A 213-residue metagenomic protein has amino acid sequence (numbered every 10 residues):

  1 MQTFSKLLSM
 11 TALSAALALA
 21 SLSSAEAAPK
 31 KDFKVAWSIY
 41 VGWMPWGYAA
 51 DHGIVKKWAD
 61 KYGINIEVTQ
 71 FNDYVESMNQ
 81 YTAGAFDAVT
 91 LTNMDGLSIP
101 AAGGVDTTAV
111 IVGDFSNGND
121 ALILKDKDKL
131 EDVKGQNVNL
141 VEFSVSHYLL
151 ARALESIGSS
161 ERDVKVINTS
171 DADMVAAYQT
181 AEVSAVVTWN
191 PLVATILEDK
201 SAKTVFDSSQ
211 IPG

Functional and structural regions predicted by a protein language model:
S9-A20: Bacterial N-terminal signal peptides
A28-K34, K56-Q70, A85, K134 (+3 more regions): A local structural motif
D32, I39-Q70, I99-A102, Y148-E155: Short, polar/charged alpha-helical segment
A36-I39, I111-V112, G135-V145, I157 (+4 more regions): Short beta-strand->loop
Y81-T92, G103-T107, Q136-N137, Q179-T188 (+1 more regions): Alpha-to-beta junction loops
D95, V166-I167, A172-G213: Pocket-lining segment of extracytoplasmic ligand-binding domains
G113-L124, K203-G213: Periplasmic-binding protein-like
L124-N137: Flexible hinge/capping segments at coil-to-helix
